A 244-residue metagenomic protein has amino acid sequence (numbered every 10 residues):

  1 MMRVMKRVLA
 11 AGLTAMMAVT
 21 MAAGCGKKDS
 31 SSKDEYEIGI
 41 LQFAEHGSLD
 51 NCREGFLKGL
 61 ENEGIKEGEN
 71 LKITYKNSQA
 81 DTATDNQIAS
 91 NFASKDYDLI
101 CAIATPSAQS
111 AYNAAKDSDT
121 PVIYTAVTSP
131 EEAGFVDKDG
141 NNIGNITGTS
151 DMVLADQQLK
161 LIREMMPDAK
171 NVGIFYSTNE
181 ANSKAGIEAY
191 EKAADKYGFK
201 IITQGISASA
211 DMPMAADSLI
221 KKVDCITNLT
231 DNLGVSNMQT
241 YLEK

Functional and structural regions predicted by a protein language model:
V4, G12, G26-K244: Short hydrophobic alpha-helices and adjacent helix-cap/hinge residues
K6-T14, A18: Sec-dependent signal peptide recognition, specifically the positively charged N-region followed immediately by
T20-G24: C-terminal motif of bacterial Sec signal peptides marking the signal peptidase cleavage site
